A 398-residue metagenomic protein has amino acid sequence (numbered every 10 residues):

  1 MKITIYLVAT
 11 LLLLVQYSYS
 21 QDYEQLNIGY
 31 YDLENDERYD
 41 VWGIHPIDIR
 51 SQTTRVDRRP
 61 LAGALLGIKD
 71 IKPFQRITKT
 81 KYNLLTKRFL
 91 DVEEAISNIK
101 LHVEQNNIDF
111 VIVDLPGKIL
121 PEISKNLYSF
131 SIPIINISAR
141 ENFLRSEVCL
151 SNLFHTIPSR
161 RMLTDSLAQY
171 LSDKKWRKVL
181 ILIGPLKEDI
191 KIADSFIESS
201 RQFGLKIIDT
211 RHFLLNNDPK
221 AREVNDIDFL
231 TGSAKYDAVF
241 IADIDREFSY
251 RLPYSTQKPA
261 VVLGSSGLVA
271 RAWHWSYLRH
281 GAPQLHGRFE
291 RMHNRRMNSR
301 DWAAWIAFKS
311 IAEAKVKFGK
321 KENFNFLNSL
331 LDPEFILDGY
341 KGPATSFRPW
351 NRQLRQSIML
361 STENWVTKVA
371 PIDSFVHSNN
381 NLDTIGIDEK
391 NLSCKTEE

Functional and structural regions predicted by a protein language model:
K2-A9: Sec-dependent signal peptide recognition, specifically the positively charged N-region followed immediately by
V8, Y19-E398: Extracytosolic ligand-binding ectodomains
V15-Y17: N-terminal signal peptide c-region/cleavage motif recognized by signal peptidases
